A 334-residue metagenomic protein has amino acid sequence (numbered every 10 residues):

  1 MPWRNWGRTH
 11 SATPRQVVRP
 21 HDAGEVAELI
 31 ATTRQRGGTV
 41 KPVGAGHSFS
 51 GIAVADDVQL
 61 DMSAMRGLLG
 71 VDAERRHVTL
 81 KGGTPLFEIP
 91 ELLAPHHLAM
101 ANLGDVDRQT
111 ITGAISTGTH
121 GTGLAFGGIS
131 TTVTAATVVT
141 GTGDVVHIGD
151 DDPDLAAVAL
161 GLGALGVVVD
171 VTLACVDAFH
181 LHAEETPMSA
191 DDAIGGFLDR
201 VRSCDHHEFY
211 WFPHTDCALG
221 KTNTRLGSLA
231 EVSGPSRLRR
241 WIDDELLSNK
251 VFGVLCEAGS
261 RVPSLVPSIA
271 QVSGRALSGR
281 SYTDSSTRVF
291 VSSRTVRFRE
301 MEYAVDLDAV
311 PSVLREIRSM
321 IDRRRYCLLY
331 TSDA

Functional and structural regions predicted by a protein language model:
R8-D105, G118-G123, F209: Glycine-rich N-terminal segment of FAD-binding domains in flavoprotein oxidoreductases, spanning the beta-loop-helix
T9-S11, G51-A53, G70-A73, Q109 (+4 more regions): Solvent-exposed alpha-helices and their adjacent loops that cap or buttress functional pockets in soluble metabolic
R15-Q16, R75-L80, L103-V106, G123-A125 (+3 more regions): Flexible, glycine/proline-enriched loop segments at strand-loop-helix junctions that form or flank small-ligand binding
T32, R36, S312-R325: Generic non-transmembrane alpha-helical segments
S50-L69, G123-T142, V167-A174: Structural signature of FAD isoalloxazine-binding scaffolds in flavoprotein oxidoreductases
S116, T134-M320: C-terminal substrate-binding/cap subdomain adjacent to the FAD-binding core in PCMH-type and related FAD-linked
Y330-A334: Conserved small/polar residues in nucleotide/adenosyl-binding loops
